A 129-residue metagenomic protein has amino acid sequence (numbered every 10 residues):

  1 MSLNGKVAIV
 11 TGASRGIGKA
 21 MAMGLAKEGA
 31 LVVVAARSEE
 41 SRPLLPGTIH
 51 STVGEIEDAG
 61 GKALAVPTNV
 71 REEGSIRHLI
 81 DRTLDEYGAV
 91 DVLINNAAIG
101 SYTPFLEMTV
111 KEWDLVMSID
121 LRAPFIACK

Functional and structural regions predicted by a protein language model:
L3-V34: Canonical Rossmann dinucleotide-binding motif of NAD(H)/NADP(H)-dependent dehydrogenases/reductases, specifically
E28-S51: Conserved glycine-rich Rossmann-like NAD(P)H-binding loop of the short-chain dehydrogenase/reductase
G47, P67-L79, V110: The beta1-alpha1 cofactor-binding region of Rossmann-like NAD(H)/NADP(H)-dependent oxidoreductases
D91-V92, D114: Conserved catalytic-site loops of classical short-chain dehydrogenases/reductases
N96-S101: Conserved NAD(P)H cofactor-binding loop of Rossmann-fold oxidoreductase domains
P104-F105, E112-D114: Substrate-binding pocket helix/loop in short-chain dehydrogenase/reductase
C128-K129: A short, exposed helix-loop element centered on a Lys and neighboring polar residues
